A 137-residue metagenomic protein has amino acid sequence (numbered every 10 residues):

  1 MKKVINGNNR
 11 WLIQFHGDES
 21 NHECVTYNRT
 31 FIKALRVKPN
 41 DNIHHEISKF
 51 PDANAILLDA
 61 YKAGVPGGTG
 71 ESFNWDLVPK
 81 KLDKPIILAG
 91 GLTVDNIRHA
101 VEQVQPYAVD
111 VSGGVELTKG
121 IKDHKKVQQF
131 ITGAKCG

Functional and structural regions predicted by a protein language model:
M1-L12: Active-site beta->alpha loop and helix N-cap motifs at the rims of alpha/beta catalytic domains
G7, D18-G137: Short loop-to-alpha-helix "cap/lid" segments that border enzyme active sites across diverse enzyme classes
